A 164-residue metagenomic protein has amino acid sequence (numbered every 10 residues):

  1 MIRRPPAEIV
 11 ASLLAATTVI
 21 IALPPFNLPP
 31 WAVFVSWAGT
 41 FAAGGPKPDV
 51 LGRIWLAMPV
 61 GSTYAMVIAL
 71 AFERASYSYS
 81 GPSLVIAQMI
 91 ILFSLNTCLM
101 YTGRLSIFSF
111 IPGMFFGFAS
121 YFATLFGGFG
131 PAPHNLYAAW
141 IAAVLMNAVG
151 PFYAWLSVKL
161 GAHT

Functional and structural regions predicted by a protein language model:
M1-P46, Y137-G161: Alpha-helical transmembrane segments and their membrane-interface boundaries that form or gate the permeation pathway
P6, L28-W31, Y79-I91, F108 (+1 more regions): Membrane-interface starts of transmembrane alpha-helices
A11-P24, M58, S62-R74, Q88 (+3 more regions): Transmembrane alpha-helical segments of multi-pass membrane transport proteins and ion-pumping complexes
N27-G45, F93-T97, G103-A132: Pore- and pathway-forming membrane helices of multi-pass small-molecule/ion transporters and channels
A32-F72: Alpha-helical membrane segments and adjacent membrane-interface helices in multi-pass membrane proteins
K47, L51, A75-P82, Y101-F108: Membrane-interface helix caps and helix-loop-helix hairpins in membrane proteins
G52-V60, V85, F108-G117: Cytoplasmic-side transmembrane-helix entry/capping segments in multi-pass membrane proteins
R74-P82, G128-Y137: Membrane-interface helix termini and inter-helical loops of multi-pass transporters
